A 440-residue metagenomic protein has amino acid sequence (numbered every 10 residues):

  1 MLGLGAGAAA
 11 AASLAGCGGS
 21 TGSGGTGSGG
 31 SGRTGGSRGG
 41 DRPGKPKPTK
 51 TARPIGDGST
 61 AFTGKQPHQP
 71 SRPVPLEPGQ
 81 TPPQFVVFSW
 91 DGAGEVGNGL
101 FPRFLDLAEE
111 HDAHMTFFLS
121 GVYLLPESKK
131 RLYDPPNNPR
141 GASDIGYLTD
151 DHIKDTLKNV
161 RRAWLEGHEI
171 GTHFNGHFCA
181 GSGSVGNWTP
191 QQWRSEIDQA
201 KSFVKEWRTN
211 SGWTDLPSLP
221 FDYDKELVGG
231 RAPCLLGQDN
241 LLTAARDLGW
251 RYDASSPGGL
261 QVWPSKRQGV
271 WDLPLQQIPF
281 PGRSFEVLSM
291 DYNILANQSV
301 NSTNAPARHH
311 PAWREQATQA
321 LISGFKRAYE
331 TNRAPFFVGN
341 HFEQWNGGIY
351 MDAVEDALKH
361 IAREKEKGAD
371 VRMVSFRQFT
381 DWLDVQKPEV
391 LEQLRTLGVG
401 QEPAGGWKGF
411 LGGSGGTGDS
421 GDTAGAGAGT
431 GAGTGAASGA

Functional and structural regions predicted by a protein language model:
M1-G19: N-terminal export signals
G18-P46, T423: Short, low-complexity, disordered segments immediately C-terminal to signal peptides in bacterial exported proteins
G44-P48, A52-I55, S59, D134-P139 (+4 more regions): Active-site-adjacent pocket scaffolds in enzyme catalytic domains
I55-E169, G176-A180, F203, W207-T243 (+5 more regions): Active-site beta->alpha N-cap acidic-glycine motif
A61-F62, Q69, Q80, Y252-P264 (+2 more regions): C-terminal domain-boundary segment and adjacent tail
L100-P102, T149-L157, W193-D198, R314-S323 (+1 more regions): Well-ordered, non-membrane alpha-helical segments in soluble/globular domains
A180-Q199: Active-site cleft segment of glycoside hydrolase catalytic domains centered on the general acid/base Glu
D422-A440: Long, low-complexity, intrinsically disordered segments
